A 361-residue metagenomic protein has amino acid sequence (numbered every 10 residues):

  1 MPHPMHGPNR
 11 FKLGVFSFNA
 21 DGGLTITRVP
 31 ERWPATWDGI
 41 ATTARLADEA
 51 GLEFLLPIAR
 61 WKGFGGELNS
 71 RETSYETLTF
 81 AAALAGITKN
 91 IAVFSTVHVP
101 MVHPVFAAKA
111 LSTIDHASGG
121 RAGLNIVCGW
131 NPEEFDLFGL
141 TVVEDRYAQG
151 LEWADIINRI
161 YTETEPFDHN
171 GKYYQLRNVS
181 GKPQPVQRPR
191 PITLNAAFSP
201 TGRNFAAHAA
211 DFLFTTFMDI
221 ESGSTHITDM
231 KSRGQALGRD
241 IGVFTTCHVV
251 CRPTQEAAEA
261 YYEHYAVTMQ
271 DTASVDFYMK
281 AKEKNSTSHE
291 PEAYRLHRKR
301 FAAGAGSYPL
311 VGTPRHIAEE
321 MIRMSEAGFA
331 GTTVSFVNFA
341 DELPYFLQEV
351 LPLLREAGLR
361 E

Functional and structural regions predicted by a protein language model:
M1-I87, N170, Q184-P191: N-terminal beta1-alpha1-beta2 module of alpha/beta enzyme domains
P2-N19, R45-E49, E144-P189, M218-E326 (+2 more regions): An alpha-helical appendage that flanks or caps ligand/catalytic pockets
H6-P8, R45-E49, A81-K89, L111 (+5 more regions): Acidic (Asp/Glu)-rich catalytic clusters
F11-V15, L55-P57, V93-V97, A122-I126 (+4 more regions): Hydrophobic faces of well-ordered beta-strands that scaffold small-molecule active sites in alpha/beta enzyme cores
G14, P30, I87-K89, H103 (+4 more regions): Hydrophobic, small-residue-rich alpha-helical packing segments that form membrane-like cores
L24-D38, T96-V105, T141, Q187-F198 (+2 more regions): Active-site mouth loops of central-metabolism enzymes
W61-G65, R71-Y75, P100-V105, D219-T225 (+3 more regions): Acidic-and-aromatic substrate-binding clefts and catalytic sites of carbohydrate-active enzymes
E67-F94, Q149, W153, F346-E361: Alpha-helix-loop-beta-strand connector modules within alpha/beta enzyme cores
